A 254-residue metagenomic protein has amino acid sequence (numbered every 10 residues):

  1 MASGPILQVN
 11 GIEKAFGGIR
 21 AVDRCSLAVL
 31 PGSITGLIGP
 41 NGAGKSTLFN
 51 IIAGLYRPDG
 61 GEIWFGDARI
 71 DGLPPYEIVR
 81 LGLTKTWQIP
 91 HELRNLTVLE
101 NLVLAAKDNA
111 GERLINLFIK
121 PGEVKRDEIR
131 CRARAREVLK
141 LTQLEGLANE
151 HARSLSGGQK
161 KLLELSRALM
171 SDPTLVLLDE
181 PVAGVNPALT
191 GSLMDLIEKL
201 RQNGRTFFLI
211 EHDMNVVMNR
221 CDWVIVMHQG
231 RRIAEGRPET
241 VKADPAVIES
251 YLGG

Functional and structural regions predicted by a protein language model:
I38-P40: The feature captures the beta-strand-to-loop junction immediately N-terminal to the Walker
A53: Helix-to-loop junction immediately C-terminal to a conserved catalytic motif
G61-I70, R80-L81: Conserved ABC transporter NBD signature motif
L114-L147, D195-E198: Conserved ABC ATPase "signature" region
D172: Conserved catalytic motifs of ABC-family nucleotide-binding domains
V176-E180: Catalytic Walker B motif of ABC-type/P-loop ATPase nucleotide-binding domains
